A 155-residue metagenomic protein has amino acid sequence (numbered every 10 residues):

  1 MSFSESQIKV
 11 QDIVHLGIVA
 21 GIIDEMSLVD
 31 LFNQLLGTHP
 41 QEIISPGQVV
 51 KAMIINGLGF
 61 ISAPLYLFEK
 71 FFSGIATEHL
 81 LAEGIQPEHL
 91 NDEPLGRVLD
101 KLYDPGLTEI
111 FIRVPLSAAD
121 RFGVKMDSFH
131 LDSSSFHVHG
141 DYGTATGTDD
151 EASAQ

Functional and structural regions predicted by a protein language model:
M1-D150: Dynamic "connector" segments at or just before major functional cores
A152-Q155: Conserved alpha/beta core surface patches that mediate binding of polyanionic ligands
